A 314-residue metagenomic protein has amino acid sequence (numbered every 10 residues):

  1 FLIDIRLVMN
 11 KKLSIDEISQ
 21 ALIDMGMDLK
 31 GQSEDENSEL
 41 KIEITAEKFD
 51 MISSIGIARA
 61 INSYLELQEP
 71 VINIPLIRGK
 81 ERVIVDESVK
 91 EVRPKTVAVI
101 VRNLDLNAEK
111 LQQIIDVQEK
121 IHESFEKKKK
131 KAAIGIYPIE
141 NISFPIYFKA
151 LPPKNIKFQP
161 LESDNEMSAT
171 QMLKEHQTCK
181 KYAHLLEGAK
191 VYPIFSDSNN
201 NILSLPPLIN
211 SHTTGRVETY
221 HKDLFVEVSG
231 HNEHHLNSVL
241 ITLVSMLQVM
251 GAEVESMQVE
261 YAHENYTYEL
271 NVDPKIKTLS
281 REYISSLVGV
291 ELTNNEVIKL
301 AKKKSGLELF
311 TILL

Functional and structural regions predicted by a protein language model:
F1-L314: RNA/tRNA-interacting regions in translation and RNA-turnover enzymes
